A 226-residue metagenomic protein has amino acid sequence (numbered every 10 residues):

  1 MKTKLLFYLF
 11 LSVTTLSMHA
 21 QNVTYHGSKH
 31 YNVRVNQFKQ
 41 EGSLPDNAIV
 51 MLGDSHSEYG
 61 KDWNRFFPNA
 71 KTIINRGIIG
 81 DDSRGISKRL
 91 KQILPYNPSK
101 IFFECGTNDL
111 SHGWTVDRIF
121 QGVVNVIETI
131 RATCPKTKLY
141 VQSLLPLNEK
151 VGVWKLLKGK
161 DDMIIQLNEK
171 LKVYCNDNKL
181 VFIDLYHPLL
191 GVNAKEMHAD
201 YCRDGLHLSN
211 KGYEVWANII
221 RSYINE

Functional and structural regions predicted by a protein language model:
M1-N22: Bacterial Sec-dependent N-terminal signal peptides
F10, Q21, P146-E226: Catalytic His-Asp segment of secreted/periplasmic serine-dependent ester chemistry enzymes
A20-K100: Serine-esterase "nucleophile elbow" of acetyl-processing enzymes
N75-I78, T107-I119, W154-K160: Surface-exposed cleft-lining segments at the edges of enzyme active sites
R76-I79, F102-L110, L144, L190: Cell-envelope and extracellular/periplasmic
P95-T107, P135: Proline-aspartate-enriched helix->loop->beta-strand connector
F102-E104, V124, E128, Y140: Conserved, well-ordered alpha-helix/loop/beta-strand core segments that scaffold catalytic motifs
V116-V126, I164-L167: Charged helix-capping and loop-helix junction motifs
